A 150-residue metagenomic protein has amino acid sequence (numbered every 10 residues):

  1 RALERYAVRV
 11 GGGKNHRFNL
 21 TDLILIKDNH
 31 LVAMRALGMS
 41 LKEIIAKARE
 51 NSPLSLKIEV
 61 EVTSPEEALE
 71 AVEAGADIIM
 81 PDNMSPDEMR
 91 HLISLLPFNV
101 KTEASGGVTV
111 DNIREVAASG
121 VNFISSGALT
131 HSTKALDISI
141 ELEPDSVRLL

Functional and structural regions predicted by a protein language model:
R1-A74, I78, D87-L95, V100-E103 (+3 more regions): Acidic/glycine-rich phosphate/pyrophosphate-binding loops and surrounding catalytic core that coordinate Mg2+
N83, G106, G127-L129: Short secondary-structure boundary segments
V110: Cys/His-rich Zn2+-binding cysteine-cluster or related metal-binding knuckle/ribbon modules and their
V147-L150: Small-residue-rich helix-loop
